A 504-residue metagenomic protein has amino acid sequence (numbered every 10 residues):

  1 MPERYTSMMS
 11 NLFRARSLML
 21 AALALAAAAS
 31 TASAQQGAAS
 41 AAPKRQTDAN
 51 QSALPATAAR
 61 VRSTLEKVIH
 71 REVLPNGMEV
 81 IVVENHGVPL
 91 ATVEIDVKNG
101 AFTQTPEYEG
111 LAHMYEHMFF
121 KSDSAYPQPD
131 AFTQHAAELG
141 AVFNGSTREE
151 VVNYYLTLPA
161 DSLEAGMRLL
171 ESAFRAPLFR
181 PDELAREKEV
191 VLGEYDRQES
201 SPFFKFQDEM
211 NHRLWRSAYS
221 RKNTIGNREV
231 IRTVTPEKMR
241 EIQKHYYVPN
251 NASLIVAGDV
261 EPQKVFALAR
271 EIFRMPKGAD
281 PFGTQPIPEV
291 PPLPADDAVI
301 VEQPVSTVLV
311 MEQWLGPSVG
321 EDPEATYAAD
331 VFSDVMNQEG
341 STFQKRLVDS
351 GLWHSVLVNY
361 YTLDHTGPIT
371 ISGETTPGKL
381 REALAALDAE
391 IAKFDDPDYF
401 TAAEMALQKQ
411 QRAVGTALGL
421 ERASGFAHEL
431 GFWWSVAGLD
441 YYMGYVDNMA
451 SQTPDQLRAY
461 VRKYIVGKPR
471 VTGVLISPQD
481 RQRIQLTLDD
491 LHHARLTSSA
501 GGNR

Functional and structural regions predicted by a protein language model:
Q35-R60, S253-I255, S372-E374, E404-R504: C-terminal regions of mature proteins
A41-T47, R216-S217, T224, V248-P249 (+3 more regions): An aromatic/glycine/proline-enriched structural segment found at the starts of mature extracellular/organellar domains
K44-L54, G166, A173, Q198-V248 (+4 more regions): Scaffold signal of the M16-like zinc-metallopeptidase fold and its non-catalytic homologs
T57-D96: Mature N-terminal segment immediately following signal peptide/propeptide cleavage in secreted/periplasmic
T92-T157, S200, R221-T224, N337-W353 (+1 more regions): M16/MPP (pitrilysin/insulinase) zinc-metallopeptidase core fold and M16-derived inactive scaffolds
K121-Y126, T157-K188, E339, Y360-G419 (+1 more regions): M16/insulysin-pitrilysin zinc metalloprotease superfamily fold
A137, V190-E209, P288-V308, T342 (+2 more regions): Short acidic/His-enriched helical or mixed secondary-structure segments at domain edges of catalytic enzymes and some
M311-L315, M336-T375: A structural supersecondary motif
